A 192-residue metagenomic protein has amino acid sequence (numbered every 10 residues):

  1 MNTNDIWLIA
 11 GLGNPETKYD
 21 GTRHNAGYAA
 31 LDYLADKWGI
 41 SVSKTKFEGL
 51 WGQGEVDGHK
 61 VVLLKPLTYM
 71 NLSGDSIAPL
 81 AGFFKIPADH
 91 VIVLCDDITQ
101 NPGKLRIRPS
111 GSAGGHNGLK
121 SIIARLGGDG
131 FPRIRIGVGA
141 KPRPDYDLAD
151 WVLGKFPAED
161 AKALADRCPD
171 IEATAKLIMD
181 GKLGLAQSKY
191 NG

Functional and structural regions predicted by a protein language model:
M1-S110, K120-I134, K141-D147, G154 (+1 more regions): Nucleotide and nucleotide-moiety/phosphate-recognizing core
G114-G118: Hydrophobic alpha-helical segments within soluble ligand-binding/sensing domains
